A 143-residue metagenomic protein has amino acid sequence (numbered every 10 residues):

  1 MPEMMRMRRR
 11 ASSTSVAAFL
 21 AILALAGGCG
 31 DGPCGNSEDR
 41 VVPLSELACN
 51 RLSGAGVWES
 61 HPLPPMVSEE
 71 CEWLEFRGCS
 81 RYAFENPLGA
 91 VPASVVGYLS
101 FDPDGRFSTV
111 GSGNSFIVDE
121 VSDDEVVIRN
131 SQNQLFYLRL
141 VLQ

Functional and structural regions predicted by a protein language model:
P2-F19: Bacterial N-terminal signal peptides that target proteins for export
A24-G28: C-terminal motif of bacterial Sec signal peptides marking the signal peptidase cleavage site
P33-Q143: Extracellular attachment/recognition segments
